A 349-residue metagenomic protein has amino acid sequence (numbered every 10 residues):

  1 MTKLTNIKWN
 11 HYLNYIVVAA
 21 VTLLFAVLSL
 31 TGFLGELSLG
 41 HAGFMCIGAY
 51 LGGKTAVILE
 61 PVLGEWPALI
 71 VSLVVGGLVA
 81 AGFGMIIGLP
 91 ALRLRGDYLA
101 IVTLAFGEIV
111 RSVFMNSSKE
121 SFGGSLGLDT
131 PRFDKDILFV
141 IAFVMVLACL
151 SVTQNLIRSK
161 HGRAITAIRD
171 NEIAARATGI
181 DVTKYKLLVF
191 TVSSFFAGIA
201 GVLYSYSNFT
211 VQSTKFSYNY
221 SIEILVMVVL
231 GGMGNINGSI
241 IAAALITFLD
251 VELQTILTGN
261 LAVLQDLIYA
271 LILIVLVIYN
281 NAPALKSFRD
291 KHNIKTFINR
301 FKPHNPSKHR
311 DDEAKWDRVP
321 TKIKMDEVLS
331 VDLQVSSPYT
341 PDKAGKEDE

Functional and structural regions predicted by a protein language model:
M1-E349: Transmembrane alpha-helices and adjacent helix-loop boundaries
